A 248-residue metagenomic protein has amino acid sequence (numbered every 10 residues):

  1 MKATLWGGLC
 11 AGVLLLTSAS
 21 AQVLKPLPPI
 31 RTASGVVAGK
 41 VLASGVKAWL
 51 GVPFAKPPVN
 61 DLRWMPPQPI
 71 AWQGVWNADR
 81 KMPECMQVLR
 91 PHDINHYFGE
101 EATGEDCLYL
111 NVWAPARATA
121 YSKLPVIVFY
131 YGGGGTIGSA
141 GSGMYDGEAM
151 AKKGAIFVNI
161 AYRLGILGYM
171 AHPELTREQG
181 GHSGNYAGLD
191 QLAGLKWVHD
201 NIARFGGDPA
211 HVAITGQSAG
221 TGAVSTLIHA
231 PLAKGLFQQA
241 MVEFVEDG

Functional and structural regions predicted by a protein language model:
M1-L5: Positively charged n-region of N-terminal signal peptides that target proteins for export
G7-T17: Bacterial N-terminal signal peptides
A19-N185: Non-catalytic accessory segments of hydrolases
C107, G181-A203: Alpha/beta-hydrolase active-site loop
G132-G133, Y186-D190, S218-T221: Active-site loop->helix "elbow" adjoining a glycine-rich segment at hydrolase catalytic centers
G206-Q217: Alpha/beta-hydrolase fold nucleophile elbow
T221-L232: Short glycine-enriched nucleophile-adjacent loop and the immediately C-terminal alpha-helix near the catalytic center
K234-E246: A conserved short beta-strand
